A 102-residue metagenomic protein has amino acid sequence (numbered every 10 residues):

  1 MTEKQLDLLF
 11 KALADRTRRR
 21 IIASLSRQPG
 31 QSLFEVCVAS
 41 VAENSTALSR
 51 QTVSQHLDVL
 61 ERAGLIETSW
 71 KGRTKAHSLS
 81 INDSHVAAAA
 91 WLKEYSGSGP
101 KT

Functional and structural regions predicted by a protein language model:
M1-E3: Long, low-complexity, charged/polar intrinsically disordered regions in eukaryotic proteins
Q5, K11-A12, R16-S49, K71-H85: N-terminal helix-turn-helix DNA-binding core of bacterial DNA-binding proteins
L57-D58: Short, hydrophobic-biased segments on the C-terminal half of alpha helices that form "recognition helices"
G64: Glycine-centered, phosphate/nucleic-acid-interacting loop/turn motifs that mediate DNA/RNA or nucleotide
T68: Short beta-strand "wing" residues that participate in macromolecule-binding interfaces
L79-S98: C-terminal structural segments of small proteins and small subunits
